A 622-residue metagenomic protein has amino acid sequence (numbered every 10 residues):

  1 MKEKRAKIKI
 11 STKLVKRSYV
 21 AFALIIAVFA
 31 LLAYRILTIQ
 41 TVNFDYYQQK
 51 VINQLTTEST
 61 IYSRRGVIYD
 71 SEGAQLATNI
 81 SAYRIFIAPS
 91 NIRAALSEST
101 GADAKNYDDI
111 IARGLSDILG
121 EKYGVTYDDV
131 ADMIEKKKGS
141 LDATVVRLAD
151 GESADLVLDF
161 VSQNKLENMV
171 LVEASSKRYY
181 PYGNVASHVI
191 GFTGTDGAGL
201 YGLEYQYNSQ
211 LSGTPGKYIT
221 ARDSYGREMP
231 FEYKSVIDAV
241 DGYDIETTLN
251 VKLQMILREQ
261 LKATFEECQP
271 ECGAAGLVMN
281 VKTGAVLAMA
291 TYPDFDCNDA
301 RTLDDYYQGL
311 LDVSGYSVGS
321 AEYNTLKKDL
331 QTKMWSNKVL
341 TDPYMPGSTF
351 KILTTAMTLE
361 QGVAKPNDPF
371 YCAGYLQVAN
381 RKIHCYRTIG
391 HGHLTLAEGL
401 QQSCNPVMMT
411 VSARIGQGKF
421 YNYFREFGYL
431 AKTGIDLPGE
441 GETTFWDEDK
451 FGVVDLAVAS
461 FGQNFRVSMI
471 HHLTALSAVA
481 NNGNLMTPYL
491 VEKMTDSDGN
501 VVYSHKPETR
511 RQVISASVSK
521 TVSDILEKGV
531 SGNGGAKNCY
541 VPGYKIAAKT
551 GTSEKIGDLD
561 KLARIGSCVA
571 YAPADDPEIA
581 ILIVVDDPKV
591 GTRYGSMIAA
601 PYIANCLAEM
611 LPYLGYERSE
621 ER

Functional and structural regions predicted by a protein language model:
M1-Y316, P343, G418-E426, D558-L559 (+2 more regions): Periplasmic/cell-envelope proteins involved in peptidoglycan metabolism and beta-lactam response
K2, A77, Y83, D223-V236 (+5 more regions): Beta-lactam-recognizing serine transpeptidase/beta-lactamase-like catalytic domain environment
